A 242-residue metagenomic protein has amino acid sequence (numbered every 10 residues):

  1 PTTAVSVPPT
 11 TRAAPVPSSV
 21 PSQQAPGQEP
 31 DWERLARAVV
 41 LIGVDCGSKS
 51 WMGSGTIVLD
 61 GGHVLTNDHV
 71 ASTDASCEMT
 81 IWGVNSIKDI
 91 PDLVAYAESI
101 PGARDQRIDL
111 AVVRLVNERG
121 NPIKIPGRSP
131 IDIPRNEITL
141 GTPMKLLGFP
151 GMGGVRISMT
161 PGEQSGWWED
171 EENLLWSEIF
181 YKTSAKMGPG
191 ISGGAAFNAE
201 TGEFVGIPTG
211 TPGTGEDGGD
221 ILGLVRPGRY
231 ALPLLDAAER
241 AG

Functional and structural regions predicted by a protein language model:
P1-G53: Protease-domain processing segments flanking chymotrypsin-fold serine proteases, especially trypsin-like
P26-Q28, V39-H63, N67, P91-A97 (+3 more regions): A conserved glycine-rich beta-strand in the N-terminal activation segment of trypsin-fold
D31, E98-R104, R114-V155: Active-site substrate-binding loop(s) of clan PA
L35-K49, V116-P130, G153-A241: Active-site region of chymotrypsin-like
V39-G43, S54-I57, L65, E78-G83 (+4 more regions): Soluble periplasmic/extracytoplasmic beta-strand elements of cell-envelope proteins
V58-L59, A71, I138, A199: Short, well-ordered loop/turn sites that connect or cap secondary structure elements
L59-I108, E118, G210: Catalytic-histidine neighborhood of serine endopeptidases, predominantly the chymotrypsin-like S1/PA family
M79, G83-S99, L140-K145, I157-E169: Beta-strand/loop subdomains of soluble extracytoplasmic proteins
